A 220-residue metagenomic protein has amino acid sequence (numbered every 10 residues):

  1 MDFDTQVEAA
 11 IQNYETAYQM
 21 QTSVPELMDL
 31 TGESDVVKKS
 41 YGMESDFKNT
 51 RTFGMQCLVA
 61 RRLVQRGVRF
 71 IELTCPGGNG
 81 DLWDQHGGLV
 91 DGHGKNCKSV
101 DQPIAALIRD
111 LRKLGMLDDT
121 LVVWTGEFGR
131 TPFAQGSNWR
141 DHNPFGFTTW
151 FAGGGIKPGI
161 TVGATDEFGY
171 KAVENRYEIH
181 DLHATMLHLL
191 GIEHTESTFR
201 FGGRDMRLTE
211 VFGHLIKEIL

Functional and structural regions predicted by a protein language model:
M1-L220: Ligand-binding pockets and gating/stacking loops
